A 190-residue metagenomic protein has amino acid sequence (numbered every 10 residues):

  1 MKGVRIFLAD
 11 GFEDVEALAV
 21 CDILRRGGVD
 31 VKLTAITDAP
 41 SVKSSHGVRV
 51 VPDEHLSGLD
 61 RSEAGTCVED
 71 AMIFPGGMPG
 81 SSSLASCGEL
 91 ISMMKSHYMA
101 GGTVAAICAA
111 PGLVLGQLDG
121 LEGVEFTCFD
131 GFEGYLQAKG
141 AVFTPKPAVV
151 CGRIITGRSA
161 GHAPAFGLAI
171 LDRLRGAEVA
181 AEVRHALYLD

Functional and structural regions predicted by a protein language model:
K2-L8, F12, R25-A35, D53-E54 (+1 more regions): Active-site-adjacent pocket-lining segments in enzyme domains
C21: Histidine-anchored nucleotide/phosphate-binding helix
K43-D53: A cross-family phosphate/adenosyl-ligand binding-site feature
